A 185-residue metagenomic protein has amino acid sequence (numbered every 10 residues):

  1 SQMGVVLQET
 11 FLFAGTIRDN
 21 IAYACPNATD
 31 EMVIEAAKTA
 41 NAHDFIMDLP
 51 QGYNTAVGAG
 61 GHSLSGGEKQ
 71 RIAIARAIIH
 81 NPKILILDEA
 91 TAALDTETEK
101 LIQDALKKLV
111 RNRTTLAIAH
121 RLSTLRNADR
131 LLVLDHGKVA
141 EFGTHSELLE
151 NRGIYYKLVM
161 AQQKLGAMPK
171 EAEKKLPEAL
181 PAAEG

Functional and structural regions predicted by a protein language model:
S1-E9, I17-A22, N27, E31-A42 (+1 more regions): ABC-family ATPase nucleotide-binding domain "signature/switch" substructure
I46: Nucleotide-activated donor-binding/catalytic signature segment of Leloir-type glycosyltransferases, i.e., the conserved
E150-E184: C-terminal boundary and immediately downstream tail of ABC-type ATPase nucleotide-binding domains
